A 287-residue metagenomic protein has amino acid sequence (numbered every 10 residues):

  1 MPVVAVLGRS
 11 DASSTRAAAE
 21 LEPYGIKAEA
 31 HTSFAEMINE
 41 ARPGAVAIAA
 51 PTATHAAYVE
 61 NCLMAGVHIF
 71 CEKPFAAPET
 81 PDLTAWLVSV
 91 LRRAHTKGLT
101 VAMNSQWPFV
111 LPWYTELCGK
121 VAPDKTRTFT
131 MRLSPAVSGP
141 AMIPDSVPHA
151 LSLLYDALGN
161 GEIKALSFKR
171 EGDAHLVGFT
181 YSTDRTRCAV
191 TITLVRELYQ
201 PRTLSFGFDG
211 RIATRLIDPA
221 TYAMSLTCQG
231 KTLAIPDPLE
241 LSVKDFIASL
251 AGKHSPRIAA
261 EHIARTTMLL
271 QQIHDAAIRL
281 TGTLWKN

Functional and structural regions predicted by a protein language model:
M1-Y24: N-terminal Rossmann-like dinucleotide-binding module
P2, H68, T100: Residue-level detector of anion-binding/catalytic polar loops
L7, P23, A45-A47, T96-T100 (+1 more regions): C-terminal helix-rich "cap/oligomerization" subdomain common to oxidoreductases
R16-P23, V90, C118, L151: Short, aromatic/basic amphipathic alpha-helical patches
I26-V90: Beta-loop-alpha module in the N-terminal Rossmann-like domain of NAD(P)-dependent dehydrogenases, especially those
A77-A136: A contiguous active-site-proximal alpha/beta segment in oxidoreductase catalytic domains
R132-P201, E261-A264, M268: Rossmann-like dinucleotide-binding domain that binds NAD(P)(H)
R170-G172, T183-I247, H254-A259: NAD(P)-dinucleotide binding in Rossmann-like oxidoreductases
